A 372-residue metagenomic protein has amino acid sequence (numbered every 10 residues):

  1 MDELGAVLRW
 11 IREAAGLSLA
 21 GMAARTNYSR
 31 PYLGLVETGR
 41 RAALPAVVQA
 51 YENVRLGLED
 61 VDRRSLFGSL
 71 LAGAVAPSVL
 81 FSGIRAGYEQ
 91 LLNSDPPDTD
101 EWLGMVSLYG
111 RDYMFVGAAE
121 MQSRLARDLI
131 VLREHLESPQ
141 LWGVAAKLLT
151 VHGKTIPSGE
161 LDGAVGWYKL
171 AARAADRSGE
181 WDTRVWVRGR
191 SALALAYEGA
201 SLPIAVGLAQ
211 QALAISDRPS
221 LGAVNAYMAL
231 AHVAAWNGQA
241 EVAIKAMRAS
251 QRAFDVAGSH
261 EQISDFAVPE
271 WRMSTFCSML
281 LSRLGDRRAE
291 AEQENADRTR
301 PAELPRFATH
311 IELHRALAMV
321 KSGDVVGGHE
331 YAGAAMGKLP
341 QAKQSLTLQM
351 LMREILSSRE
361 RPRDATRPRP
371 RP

Functional and structural regions predicted by a protein language model:
M1-A15, Q49: A short, Lys/Arg-rich alpha-helix, primarily the initiator
L4, L56-D60, S78-R111: C-terminal segment of N-terminal export signals and the immediately downstream linker at the start of the mature
R9, A20, R64: Residues within the helices of the helix-turn-helix
R12, A23, E52: The alpha-helix within a helix-turn-helix
R12, V61-V79: N-terminal export leaders
A15-L35: Short alpha-helical DNA-recognition segment
L44-R64: DNA major-groove recognition helix of helix-turn-helix/homeodomain DNA-binding modules
L92-P372: Conserved binding/catalytic microenvironments
